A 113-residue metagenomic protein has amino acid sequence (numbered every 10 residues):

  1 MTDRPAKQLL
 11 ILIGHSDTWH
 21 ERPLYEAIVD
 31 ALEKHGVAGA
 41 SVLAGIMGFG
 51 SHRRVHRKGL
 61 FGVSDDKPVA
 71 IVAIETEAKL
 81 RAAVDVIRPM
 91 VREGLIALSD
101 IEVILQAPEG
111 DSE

Functional and structural regions predicted by a protein language model:
M1-E113: Positively charged, small/polar-rich N-terminal and surface patches that mediate targeting and assembly and bind
